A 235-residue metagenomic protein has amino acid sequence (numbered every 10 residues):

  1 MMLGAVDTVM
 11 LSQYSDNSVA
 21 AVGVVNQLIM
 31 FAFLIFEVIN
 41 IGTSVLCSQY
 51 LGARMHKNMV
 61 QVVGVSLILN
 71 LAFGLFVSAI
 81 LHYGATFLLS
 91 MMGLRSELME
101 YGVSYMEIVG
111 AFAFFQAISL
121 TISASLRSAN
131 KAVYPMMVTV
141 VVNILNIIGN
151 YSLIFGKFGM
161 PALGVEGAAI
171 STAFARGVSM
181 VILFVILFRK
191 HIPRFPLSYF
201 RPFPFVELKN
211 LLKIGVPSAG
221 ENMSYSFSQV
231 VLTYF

Functional and structural regions predicted by a protein language model:
M2-A20, L89-S96, I154-L163, M223-F235: Helix-terminus/linker motif at the lipid-water interface of multi-pass membrane proteins
M2-L3, A32-F36, F76, I80 (+8 more regions): Residue-level hotspots within pore-lining transmembrane alpha-helices of multi-pass secondary transporters
T8, V19-A79, Q116-P135, Q229-Y234: Small-residue-rich hydrophobic transmembrane alpha-helices
L11-M30, S96-Y101, V165-E166, E207-I214 (+1 more regions): Interfacial/gating helices of multi-pass transporter permease domains
F31-L34, N146-N150, M180-F184: Hydrophobic transmembrane alpha-helices of multi-pass small-molecule transporters
C47-F114, M160-V216: Short alpha-helical transmembrane segments in multi-pass integral membrane proteins
N70, S125-S152, A169-I170: Alpha-helical transmembrane segments of multi-pass membrane transporters/permeases
L94-G102, M106, A113-V140: Cytoplasmic helix-loop-helix junction between adjacent transmembrane helices in 12-TM secondary transporters
